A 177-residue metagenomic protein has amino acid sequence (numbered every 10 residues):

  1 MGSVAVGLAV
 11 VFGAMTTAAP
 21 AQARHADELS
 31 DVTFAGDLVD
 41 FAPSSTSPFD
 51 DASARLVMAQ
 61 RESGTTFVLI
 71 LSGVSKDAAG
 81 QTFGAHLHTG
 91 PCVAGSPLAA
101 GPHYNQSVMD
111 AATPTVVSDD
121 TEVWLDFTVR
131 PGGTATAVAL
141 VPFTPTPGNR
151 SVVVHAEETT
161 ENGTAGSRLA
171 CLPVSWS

Functional and structural regions predicted by a protein language model:
M1-S177: N-terminal leader/targeting pre-sequences
